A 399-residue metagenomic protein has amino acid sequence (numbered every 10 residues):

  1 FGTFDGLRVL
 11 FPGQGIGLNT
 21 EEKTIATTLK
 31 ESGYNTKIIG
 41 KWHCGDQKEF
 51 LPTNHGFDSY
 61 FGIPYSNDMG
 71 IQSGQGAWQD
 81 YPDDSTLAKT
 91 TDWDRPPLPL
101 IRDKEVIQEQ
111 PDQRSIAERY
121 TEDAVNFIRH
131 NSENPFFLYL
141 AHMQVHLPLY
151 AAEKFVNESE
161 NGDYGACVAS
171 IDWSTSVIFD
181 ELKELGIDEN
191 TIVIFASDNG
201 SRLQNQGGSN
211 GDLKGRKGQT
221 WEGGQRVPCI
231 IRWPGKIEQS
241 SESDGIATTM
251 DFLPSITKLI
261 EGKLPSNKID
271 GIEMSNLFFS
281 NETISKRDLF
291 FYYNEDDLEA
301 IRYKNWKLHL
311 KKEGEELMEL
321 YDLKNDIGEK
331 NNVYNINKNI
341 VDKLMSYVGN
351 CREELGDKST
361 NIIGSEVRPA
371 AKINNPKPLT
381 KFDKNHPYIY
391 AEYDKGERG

Functional and structural regions predicted by a protein language model:
F1-K312, E316-E319, L323-E353, D357-G399: Formylglycine-dependent sulfatase
